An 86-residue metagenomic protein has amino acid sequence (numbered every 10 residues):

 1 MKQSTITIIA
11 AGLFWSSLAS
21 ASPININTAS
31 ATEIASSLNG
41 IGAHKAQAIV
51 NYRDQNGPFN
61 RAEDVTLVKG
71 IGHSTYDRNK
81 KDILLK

Functional and structural regions predicted by a protein language model:
M1-S20: Classic N-terminal secretory signal peptides
K2, I6-T7, S37, G70 (+1 more regions): N-terminal secretory/membrane-targeting helices
S20-L38, N51, Q55, N60-L67 (+1 more regions): Extended, structured, electrostatic nucleic-acid-contact surfaces
